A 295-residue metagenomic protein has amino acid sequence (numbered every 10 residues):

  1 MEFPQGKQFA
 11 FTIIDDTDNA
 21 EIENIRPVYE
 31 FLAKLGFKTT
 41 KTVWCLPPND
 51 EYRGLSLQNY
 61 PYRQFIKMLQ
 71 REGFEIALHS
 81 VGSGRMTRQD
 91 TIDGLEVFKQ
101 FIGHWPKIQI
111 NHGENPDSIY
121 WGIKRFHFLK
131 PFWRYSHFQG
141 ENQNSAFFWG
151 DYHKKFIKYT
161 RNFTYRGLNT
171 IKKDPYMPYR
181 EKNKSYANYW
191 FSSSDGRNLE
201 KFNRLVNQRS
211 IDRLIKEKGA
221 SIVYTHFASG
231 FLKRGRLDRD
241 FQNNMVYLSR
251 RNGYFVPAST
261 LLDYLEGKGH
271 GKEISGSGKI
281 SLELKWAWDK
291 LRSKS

Functional and structural regions predicted by a protein language model:
M1-A187, K201-Y224, F231-S295: Catalytic alpha-helical scaffold of carbohydrate-active enzymes acting on polysaccharides/glycoconjugates
W190: Catalytic-site signature of metal-activated, phosphate-bearing donor transferases, centered on the GT-A/GT-A-like
D195: C-terminal active-site rim and adjoining tail of enzyme catalytic domains
